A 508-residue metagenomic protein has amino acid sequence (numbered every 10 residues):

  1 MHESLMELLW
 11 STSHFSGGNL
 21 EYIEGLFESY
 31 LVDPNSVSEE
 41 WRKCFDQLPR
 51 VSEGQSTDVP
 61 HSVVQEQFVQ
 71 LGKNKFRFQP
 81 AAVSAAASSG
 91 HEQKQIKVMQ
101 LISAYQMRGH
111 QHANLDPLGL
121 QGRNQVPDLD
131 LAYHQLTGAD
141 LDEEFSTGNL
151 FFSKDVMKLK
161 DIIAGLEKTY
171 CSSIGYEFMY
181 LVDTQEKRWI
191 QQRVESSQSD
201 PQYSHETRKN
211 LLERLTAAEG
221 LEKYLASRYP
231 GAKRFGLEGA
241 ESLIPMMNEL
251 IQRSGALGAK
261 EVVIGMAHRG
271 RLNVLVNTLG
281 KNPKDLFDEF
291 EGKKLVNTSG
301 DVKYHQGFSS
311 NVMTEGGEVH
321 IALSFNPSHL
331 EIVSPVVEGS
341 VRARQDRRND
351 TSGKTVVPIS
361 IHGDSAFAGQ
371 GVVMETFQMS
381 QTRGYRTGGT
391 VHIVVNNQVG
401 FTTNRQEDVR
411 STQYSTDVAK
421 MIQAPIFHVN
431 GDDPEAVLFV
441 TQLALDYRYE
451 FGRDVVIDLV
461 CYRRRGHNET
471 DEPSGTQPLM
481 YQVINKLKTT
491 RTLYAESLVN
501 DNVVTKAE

Functional and structural regions predicted by a protein language model:
H2, L9-V51, Q55: Subset of Sec-pathway N-terminal targeting signals
H14-G17, S89, R234-E241, H320-E331 (+6 more regions): Alpha-helix capping and helix-loop boundary segments enriched in small/acidic/polar residues
G25, S29, D33, C44-Q47 (+19 more regions): Generic, well-ordered alpha-helical scaffold segments in large soluble proteins
C44-Q47, L118-R123, D183, M266-V274 (+2 more regions): A glycine-rich phosphate-binding loop feature that marks nucleotide/adenosyl-phosphate handling sites
L48-L243, A259: Extended, charge-enriched "interface" segments that sit outside catalytic cores
E143, T147-M157, D161, K168 (+4 more regions): Phosphate/diphosphate-binding loops
Y224-K284: Active-site pocket-lining segments that scaffold enzyme catalytic pockets across diverse folds
K260-Q423, F427: Cofactor-binding active-site loop characterized by glycine-rich and histidine/acidic residues
